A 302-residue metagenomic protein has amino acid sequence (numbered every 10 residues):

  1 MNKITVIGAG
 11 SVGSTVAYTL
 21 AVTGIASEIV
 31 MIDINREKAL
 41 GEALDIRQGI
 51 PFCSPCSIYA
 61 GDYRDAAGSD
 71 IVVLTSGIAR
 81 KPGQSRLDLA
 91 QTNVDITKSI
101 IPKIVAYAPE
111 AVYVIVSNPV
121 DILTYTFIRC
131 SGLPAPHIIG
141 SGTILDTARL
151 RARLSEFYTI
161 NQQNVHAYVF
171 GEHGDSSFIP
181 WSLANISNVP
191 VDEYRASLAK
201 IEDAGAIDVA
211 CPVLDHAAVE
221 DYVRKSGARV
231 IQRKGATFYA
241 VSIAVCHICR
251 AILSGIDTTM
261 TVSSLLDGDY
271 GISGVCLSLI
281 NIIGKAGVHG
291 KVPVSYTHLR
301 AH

Functional and structural regions predicted by a protein language model:
A9: Glycine-rich Rossmann-fold phosphate-binding loop(s) that bind the pyrophosphate of adenine dinucleotide cofactors
G13-S14: N-terminal Rossmann-fold NAD(P) dinucleotide-binding loop
I34-S69: Conserved N-terminal Rossmann-fold NAD(P) cofactor-binding segment
V73: N-terminal Rossmann-like NAD(P) cofactor-binding module of classical short-chain dehydrogenase/reductase
S85-A152: Rossmann-like NAD(P)(H) cofactor-binding subdomain of soluble oxidoreductases
T143-S263: Active-site-lining helix/loop region of Rossmann-like oxidoreductase modules
T297-H302: Conserved small/polar residues in nucleotide/adenosyl-binding loops
